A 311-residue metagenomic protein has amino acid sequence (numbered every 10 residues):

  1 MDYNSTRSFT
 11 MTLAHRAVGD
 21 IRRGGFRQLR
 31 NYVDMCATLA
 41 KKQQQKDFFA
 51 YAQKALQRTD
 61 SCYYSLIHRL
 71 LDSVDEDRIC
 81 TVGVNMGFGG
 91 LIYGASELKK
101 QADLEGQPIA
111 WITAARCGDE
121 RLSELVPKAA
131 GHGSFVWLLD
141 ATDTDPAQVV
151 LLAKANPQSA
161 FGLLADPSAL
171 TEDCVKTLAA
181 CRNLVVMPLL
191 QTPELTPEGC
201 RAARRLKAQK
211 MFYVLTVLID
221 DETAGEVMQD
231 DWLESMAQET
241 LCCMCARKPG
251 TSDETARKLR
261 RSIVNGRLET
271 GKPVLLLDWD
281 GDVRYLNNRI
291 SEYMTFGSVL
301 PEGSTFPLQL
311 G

Functional and structural regions predicted by a protein language model:
M1-K46, A50-Q53, L259-G311: Accessory C-terminal segments flanking Radical SAM cores
K42-A115: N-terminal [4Fe-4S]-dependent radical SAM core
A110-E120, A129-D145, N156-T171, T177-P197 (+3 more regions): Core AdoMet radical
C117, V136, N183, P197-N288 (+1 more regions): Conserved C-terminal portion of the radical SAM core fold that forms the substrate/S-adenosylmethionine-binding
L125-A129, L152-A153, T177-L178, A203-L206 (+2 more regions): Generic structural signal for hydrophobic
A147-Q158, L178, A203, Q229-L233 (+1 more regions): Short low-complexity, flexible loop/linker segments enriched in glycine and/or proline with clustered acidic
Q148-D166, I263-L275: Alpha-helix-loop-beta-strand connector modules within alpha/beta enzyme cores
